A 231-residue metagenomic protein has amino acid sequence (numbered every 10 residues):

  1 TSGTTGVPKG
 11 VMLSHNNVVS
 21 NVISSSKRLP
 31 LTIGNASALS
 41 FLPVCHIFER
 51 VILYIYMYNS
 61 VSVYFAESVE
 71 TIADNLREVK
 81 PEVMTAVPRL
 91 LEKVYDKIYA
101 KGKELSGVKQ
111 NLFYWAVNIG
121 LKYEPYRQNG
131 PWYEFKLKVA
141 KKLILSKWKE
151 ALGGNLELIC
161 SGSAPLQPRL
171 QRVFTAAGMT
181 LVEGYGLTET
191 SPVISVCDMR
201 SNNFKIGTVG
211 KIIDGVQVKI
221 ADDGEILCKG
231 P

Functional and structural regions predicted by a protein language model:
T1-T4, A38, P43, M84 (+3 more regions): Conserved S/T- and glycine-rich ATP-binding loop of Class I adenylate-forming
S2-V22: Conserved AMP-binding A3 loop
T4-V7, R28-G34, A221-D223: Secondary-structure transition/capping motifs at alpha-helix termini and the adjoining loop/turn into the next element
T5-V7, N35-S37, E150-E157: Short, surface-exposed connector motifs at secondary-structure boundaries
G6, V61, M179: Short phosphate-binding/catalytic loops that engage adenosine nucleotides
M12-S14, V87, Q167: GHKL-family ATP-binding catalytic core of two-component histidine kinases
V19-S37, V44-K142, N155: Conserved AMP-binding/adenylation subdomain of ANL enzymes
A140-P231: Conserved AMP-binding/adenylate-forming
